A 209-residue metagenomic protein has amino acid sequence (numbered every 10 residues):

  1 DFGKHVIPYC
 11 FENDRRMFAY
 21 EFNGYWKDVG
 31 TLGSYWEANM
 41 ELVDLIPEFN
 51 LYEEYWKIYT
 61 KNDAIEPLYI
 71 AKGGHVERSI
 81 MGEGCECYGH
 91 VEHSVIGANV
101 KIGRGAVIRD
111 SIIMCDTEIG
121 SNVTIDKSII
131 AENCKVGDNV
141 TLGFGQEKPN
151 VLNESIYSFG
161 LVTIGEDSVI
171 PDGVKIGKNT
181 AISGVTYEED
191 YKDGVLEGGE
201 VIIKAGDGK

Functional and structural regions predicted by a protein language model:
D1-K209: Left-handed beta-helix
